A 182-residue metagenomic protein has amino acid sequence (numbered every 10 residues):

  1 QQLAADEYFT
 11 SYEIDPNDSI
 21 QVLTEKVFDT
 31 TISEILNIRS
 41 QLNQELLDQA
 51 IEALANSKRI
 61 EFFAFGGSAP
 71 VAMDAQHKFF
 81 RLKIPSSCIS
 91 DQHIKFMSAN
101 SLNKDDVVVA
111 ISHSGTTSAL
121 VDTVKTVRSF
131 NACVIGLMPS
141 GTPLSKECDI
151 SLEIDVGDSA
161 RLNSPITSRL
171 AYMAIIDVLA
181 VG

Functional and structural regions predicted by a protein language model:
Q1-E45: HTH-adjacent hinge/linker in prokaryotic transcriptional regulators
L23, L46, T167, A171: Conserved acidic
N43-A53: Short, acidic loop-to-helix structural element flanking the phosphoryl-transfer center in phosphate-processing enzymes
E52-G182: Glycine-rich phosphate-binding loops that contact phosphosugars or nucleotide phosphates
